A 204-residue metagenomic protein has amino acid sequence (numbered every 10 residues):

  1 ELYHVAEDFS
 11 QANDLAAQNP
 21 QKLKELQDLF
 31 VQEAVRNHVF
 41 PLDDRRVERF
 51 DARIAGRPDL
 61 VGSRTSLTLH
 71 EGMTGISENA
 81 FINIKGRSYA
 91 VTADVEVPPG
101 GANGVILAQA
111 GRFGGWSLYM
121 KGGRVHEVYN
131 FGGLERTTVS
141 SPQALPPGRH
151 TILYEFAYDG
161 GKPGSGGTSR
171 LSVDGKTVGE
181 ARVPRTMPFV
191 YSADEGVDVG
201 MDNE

Functional and structural regions predicted by a protein language model:
V5-G101, K176-R182: Long, internal low-complexity/basic segments
T68-I82, G114-W116, F131-S141: Secreted extracellular polysaccharide-interacting domains
A80-V91, A110, S141-R149: Extracellular/lumenal carbohydrate-interaction signature centered on repeated Trp-anchored short motifs
G101-I106, G164-G167: Beta-strand acidic-aromatic groove motif in beta-rich domains, primarily in extracellular
V105-H126: Glycan-recognition/cleft segments
F131-T151, Y158-D159: Short, aromatic/His-centered strand-loop micro-motif at the edge of beta-sheets
P147-R185: Carbohydrate-binding surfaces in secreted/extracellular proteins
A181-E204: Flexible glycan-contacting loops in extracellular carbohydrate-active proteins
